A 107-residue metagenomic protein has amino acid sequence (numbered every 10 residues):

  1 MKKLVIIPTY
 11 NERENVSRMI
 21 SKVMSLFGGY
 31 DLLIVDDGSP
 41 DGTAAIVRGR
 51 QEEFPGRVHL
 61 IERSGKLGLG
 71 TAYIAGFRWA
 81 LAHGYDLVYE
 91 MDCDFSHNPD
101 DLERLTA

Functional and structural regions predicted by a protein language model:
M1-A107: Structured catalytic core of nucleotide-sugar glycosyltransferases
